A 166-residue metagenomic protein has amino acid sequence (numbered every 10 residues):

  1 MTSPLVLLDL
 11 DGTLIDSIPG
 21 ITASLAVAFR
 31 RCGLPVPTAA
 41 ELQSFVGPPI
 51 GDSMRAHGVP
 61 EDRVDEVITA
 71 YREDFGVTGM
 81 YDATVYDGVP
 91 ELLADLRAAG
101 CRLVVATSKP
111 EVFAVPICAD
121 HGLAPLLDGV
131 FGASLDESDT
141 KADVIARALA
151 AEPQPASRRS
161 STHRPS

Functional and structural regions predicted by a protein language model:
M1-S44: Active-site neighborhood of HAD-like aspartate-dependent phosphohydrolases
T2, V77-V105, E111-V115, A142-D143: Short, acidic loop-to-helix structural element flanking the phosphoryl-transfer center in phosphate-processing enzymes
L5, K141-S166: Conserved Lys-Pro-Asp/Glu-containing loop-to-beta segment of HAD-superfamily phosphomonoesterases, centered on
I21, V46, I50, V85 (+1 more regions): Conserved donor sugar-nucleotide recognition element shared by glycan-biosynthetic enzymes
A28, P48-D62, I117, A148: Helix-loop "lid/cap" segments that line or gate small-molecule binding pockets
P35, P60, A124-D128, P155: Conserved H-loop
E41, L123-D139: A short, structured active-site edge motif that brings together acidic residues
R55-P90: Metal-dependent phosphoesterase signature
